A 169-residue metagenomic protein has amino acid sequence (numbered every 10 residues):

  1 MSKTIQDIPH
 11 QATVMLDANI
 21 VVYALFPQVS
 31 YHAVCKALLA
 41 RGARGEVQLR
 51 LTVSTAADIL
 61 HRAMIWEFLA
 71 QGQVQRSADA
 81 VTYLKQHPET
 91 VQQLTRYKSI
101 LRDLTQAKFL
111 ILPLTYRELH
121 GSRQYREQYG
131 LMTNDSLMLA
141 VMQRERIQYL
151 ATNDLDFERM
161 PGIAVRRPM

Functional and structural regions predicted by a protein language model:
M1-P9, T13, L139-M169: Acidic, PIN/NYN-like endoribonuclease modules and their adjacent C-terminal/linker elements
M1-S54, R62-A78: Short, well-structured N-terminal submotif of metal-dependent ribonuclease cores
S2-K3, T95, R102-Y149: Active-site neighborhoods of divalent-metal-dependent phosphate/nucleic-acid chemistry enzymes
L16, R50-L51, P113, T133 (+1 more regions): Short beta-strand scaffold positions
I20, T55, E118, M138 (+1 more regions): Alpha-helix capping/helix-boundary segments
L25, A63, R126, P161-A164: Short, flexible helix/strand-to-coil boundary loops that buttress conserved ligand/catalytic motifs in alpha/beta
A70-T95: Charged, glycine/proline-rich intrinsically disordered loops and linkers
